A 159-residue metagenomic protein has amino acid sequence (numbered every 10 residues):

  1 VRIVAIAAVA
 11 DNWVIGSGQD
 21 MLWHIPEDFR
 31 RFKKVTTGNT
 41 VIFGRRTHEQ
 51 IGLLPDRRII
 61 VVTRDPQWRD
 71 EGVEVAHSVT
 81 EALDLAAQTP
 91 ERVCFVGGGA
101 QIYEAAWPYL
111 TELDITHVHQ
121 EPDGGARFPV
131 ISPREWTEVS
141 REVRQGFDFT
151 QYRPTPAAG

Functional and structural regions predicted by a protein language model:
V1-G159: Enzymes that bind and transform nitrogen-containing heteroaromatic metabolites
